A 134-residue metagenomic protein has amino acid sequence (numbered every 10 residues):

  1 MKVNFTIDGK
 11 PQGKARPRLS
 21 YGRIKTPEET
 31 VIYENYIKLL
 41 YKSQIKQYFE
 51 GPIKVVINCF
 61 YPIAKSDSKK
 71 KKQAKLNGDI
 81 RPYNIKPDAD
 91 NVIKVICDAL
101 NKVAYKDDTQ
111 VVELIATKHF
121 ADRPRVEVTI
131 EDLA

Functional and structural regions predicted by a protein language model:
M1-A134: Acidic, proline/glycine-enriched N-terminal capping motif
